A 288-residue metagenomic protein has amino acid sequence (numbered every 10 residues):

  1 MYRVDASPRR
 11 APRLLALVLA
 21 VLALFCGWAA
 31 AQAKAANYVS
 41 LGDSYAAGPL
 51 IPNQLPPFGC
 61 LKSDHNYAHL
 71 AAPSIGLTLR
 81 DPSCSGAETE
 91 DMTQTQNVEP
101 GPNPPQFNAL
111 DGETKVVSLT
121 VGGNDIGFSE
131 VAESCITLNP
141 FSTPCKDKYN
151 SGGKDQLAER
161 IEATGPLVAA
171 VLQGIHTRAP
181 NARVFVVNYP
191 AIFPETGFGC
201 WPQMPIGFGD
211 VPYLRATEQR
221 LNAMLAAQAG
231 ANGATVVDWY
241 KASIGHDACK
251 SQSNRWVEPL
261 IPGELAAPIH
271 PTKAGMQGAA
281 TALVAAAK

Functional and structural regions predicted by a protein language model:
V4-A16: Bacterial N-terminal signal peptides that target proteins for export
A16-G27: Bacterial N-terminal signal peptides
C26-N37, G101-V117, V168-R183, V284-A285: Short amphipathic alpha-helices and their capping/turn segments at secondary-structure boundaries
K34-G86, N108, I136-S142: Serine-esterase "nucleophile elbow" of acetyl-processing enzymes
N37-G42, A46-A47, L79-S83, K115-T120 (+3 more regions): Structural recognition of the beta-strand scaffold that forms the well-ordered cores of secreted hydrolase catalytic
P49-I51, D91, P100-E159, A191: Oxyanion-hole/transition-state-stabilizing segment in secreted/luminal serine hydrolases and related acyltransferases
V117-L119, P140-R178, F185-V236: Conserved N-terminal glycine/acidic-rich loop preference
P190-K288: Catalytic His-Asp segment of secreted/periplasmic serine-dependent ester chemistry enzymes
